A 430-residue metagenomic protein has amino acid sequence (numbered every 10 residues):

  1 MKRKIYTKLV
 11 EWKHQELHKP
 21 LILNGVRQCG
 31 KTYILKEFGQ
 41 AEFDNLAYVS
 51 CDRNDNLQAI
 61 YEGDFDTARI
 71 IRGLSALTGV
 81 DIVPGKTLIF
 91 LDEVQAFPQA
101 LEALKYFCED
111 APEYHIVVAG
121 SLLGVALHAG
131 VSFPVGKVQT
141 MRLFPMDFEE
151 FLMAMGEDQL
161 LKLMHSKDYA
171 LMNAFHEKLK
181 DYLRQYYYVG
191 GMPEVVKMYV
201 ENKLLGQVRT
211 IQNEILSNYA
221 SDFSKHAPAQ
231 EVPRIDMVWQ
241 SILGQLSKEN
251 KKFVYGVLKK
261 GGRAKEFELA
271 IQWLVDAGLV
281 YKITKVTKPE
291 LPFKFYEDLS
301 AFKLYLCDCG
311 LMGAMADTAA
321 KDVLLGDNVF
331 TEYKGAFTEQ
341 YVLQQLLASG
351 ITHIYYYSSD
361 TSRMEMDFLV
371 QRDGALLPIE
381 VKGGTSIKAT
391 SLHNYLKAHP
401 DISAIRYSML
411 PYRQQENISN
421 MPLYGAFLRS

Functional and structural regions predicted by a protein language model:
M1-E16: Pre-Walker A adenine-sensing motif
L23: Hydrophobic anchor at the beta1->P-loop junction of P-loop NTPases
K31: Conserved lysine of the Walker
I34, F38: Hydrophobic positions on the alpha1 helix immediately C-terminal to the Walker A/P-loop
R53-G85: Short glycine-rich substrate-engagement loop in P-loop NTPases that contacts/grips substrate
F90, H115-S121, R142, F151: Structural recognition of the conserved hydrophobic beta-strand(s) that form the central parallel beta-sheet of P-loop
H128-S247: Interdomain motor-coupling "hinge/lid" segment immediately C-terminal to the ATP-binding subdomain of NTP-driven enzymes
K197-E365, V370-D373: Accessory nucleic acid-recognition modules appended to NTPase machines
